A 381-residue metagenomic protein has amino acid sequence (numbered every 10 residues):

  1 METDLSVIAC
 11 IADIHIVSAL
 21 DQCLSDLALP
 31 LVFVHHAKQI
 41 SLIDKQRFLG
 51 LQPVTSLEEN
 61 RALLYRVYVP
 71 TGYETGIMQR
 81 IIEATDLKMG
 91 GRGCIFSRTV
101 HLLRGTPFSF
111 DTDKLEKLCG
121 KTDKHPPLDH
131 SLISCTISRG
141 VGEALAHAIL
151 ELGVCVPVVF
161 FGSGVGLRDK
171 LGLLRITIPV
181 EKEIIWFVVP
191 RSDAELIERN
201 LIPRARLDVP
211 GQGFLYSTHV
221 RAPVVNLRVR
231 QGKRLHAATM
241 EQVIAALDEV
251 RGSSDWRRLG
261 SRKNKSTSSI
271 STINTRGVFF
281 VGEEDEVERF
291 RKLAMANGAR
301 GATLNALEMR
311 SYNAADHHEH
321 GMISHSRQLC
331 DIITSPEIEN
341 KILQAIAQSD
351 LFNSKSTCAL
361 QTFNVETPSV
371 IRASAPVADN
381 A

Functional and structural regions predicted by a protein language model:
M1-A381: Positively charged, small/polar-rich N-terminal and surface patches that mediate targeting and assembly and bind
